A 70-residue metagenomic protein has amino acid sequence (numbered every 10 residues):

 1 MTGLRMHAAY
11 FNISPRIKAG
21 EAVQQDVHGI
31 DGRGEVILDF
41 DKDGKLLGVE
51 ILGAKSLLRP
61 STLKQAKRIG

Functional and structural regions predicted by a protein language model:
M1-T2: Short amphipathic beta-strand and strand-loop transition segments with alternating hydrophobic
H7-L52: A short, structured beta-strand/loop element
S56-R68: A short, polar/charged loop-to-alpha-helix boundary motif
